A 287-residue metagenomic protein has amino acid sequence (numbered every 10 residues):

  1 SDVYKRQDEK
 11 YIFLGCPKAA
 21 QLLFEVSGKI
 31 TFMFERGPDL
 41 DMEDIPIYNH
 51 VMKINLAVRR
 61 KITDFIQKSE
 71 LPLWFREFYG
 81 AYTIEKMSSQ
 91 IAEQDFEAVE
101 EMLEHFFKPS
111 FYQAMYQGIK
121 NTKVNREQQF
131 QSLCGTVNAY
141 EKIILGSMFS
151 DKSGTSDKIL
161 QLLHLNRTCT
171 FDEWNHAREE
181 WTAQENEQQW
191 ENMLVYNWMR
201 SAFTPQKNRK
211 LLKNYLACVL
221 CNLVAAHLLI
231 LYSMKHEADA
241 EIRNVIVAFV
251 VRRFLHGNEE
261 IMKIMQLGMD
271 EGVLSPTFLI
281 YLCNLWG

Functional and structural regions predicted by a protein language model:
V3-Y4: Short, small-residue-biased leader/transition segments that mark boundaries at the very start of proteins
D8-E100: Domain-exit/linker segments immediately C-terminal to small folded modules
L73-G287: Hydrophobic, aromatic-lined core segments that form the binding pocket/scaffold for planar heteroaromatic ligands
